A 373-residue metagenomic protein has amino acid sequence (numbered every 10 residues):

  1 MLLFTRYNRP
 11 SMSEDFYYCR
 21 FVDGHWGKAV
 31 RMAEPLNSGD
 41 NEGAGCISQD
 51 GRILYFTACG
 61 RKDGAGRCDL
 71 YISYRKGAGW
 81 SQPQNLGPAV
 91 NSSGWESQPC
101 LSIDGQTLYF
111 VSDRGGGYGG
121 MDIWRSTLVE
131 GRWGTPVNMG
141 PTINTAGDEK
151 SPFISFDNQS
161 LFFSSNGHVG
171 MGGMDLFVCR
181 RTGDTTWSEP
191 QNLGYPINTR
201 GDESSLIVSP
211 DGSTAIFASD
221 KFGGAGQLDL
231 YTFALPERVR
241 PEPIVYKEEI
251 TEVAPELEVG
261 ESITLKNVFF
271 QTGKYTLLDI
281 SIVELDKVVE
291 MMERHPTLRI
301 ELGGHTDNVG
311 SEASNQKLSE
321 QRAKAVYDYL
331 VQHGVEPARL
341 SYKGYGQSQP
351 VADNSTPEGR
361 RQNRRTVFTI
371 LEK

Functional and structural regions predicted by a protein language model:
M1-E258: Short, conserved micro-motifs composed of acidic
R6, A58, S112, V289-M292 (+3 more regions): Sec/Tat-exported extracytoplasmic proteins
V30, E34, Q49-R52, I103-Q106 (+7 more regions): Solvent-exposed, polar/charged alpha-helical surfaces in well-ordered, non-transmembrane soluble domains, broadly
C46, C100, I207, F269 (+4 more regions): Structural recognition of the beta-strand scaffold that forms the well-ordered cores of secreted hydrolase catalytic
S48, E256-L257, S262, V335 (+1 more regions): Extracellular/periplasmic catalytic domains that process cell-envelope and extracellular macromolecules
Q82, T135, T297, P337-R339: A generic structural signal for alpha->beta connector loops
S165, G170, K274, G303-K373: Periplasmic OmpA-like peptidoglycan-binding domain that tethers envelope proteins to the cell wall
P236-R299, A338, K373: Periplasmic peptidoglycan-binding/tethering modules of Gram-negative envelope proteins
